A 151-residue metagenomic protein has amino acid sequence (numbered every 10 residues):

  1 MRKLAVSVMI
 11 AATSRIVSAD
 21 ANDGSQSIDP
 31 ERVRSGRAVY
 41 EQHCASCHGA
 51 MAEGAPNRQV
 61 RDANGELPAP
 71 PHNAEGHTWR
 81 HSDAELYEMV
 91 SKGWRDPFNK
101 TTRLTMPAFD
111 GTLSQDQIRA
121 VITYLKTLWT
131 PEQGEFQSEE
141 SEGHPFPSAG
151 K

Functional and structural regions predicted by a protein language model:
M1-L4: Positively charged n-region of N-terminal signal peptides that target proteins for export
S7-R15: Bacterial N-terminal signal peptides
I16-V39, E135-F136, H144-K151: Electrostatic cytochrome c docking/interface patches
D29-A55, V60-D62: Sequence/structural segment immediately N-terminal to covalent heme-attachment motifs in c-type and related
R34-A38, Q42, P70, A84 (+3 more regions): Solvent-exposed, polar/charged alpha-helical surfaces in well-ordered, non-transmembrane soluble domains, broadly
H48, S91-W94, K126-W129: Protein kinase-like catalytic domain
E53-Y87, A108-T112: Gly/Gly-Pro-rich "capping" loops immediately C-terminal to redox-active cysteine motifs in periplasmic/lumenal
R61, P70-P71, M89-R119, F136-S141: Axial heme c-ligation environment in periplasmic c-type cytochrome domains
